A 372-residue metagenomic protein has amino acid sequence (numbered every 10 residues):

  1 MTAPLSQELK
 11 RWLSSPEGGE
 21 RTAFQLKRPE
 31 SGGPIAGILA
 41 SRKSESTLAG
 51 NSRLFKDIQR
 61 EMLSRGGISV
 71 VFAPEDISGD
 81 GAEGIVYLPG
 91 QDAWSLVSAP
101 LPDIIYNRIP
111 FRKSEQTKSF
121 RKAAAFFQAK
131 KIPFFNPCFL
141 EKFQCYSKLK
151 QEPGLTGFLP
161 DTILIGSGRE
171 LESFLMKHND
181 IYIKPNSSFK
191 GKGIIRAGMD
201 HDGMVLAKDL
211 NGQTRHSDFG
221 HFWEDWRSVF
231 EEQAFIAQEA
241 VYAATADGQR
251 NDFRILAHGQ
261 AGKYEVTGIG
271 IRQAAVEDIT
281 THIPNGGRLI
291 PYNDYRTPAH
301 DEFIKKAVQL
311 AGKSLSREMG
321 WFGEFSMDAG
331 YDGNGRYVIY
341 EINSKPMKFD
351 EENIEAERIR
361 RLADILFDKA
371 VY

Functional and structural regions predicted by a protein language model:
M1-E30, V205-K208: N-terminal accessory interaction module
G32-S44: Short beta-strand segments enriched in small/hydrophobic residues
I38, Y106-N107, I183, Q238: Redox-cofactor binding/interface segments in oxidoreductases and associated redox assembly factors
S46-G166: Conserved N-proximal alpha/beta basic substrate-recognition cap immediately N-terminal to, or forming the N-lobe
A125-K131, F135-Q238: Active-site nucleotide/adenylate-binding loops and adjacent lid/helix of ATP-dependent enzymes
G191, R272-I279, N343-E352: Glycine-rich phosphate/pyrophosphate-binding beta-alpha loops
F222-D252, L256-D332, R360-V371: A long amphipathic alpha-helix within ATP-dependent nucleotide-binding catalytic cores
A329-K345: A short beta-strand motif that forms the metal-chelation/ATP-contact edge of phosphoryl-transfer active sites
